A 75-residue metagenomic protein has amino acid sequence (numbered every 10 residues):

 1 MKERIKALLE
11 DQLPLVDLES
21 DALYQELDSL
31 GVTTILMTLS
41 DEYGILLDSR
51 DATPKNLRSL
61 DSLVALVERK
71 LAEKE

Functional and structural regions predicted by a protein language model:
M1-D17, R69-E75: Thiotemplate assembly-line natural product biosynthesis machinery
E3, L30-T33: Short alpha-helical elements of helix-turn-helix
D17-E19, I45: Glycine/charged-rich beta-loop-alpha catalytic/anionic-binding loops adjacent to active sites
E19-G31, D51-S59: Glycine-rich loop motifs involved in handling phospho/adenylate chemistry
T34-N56: Phosphopantetheinylated carrier protein domains
A52-K74: C-terminal structural segments of small proteins and small subunits
